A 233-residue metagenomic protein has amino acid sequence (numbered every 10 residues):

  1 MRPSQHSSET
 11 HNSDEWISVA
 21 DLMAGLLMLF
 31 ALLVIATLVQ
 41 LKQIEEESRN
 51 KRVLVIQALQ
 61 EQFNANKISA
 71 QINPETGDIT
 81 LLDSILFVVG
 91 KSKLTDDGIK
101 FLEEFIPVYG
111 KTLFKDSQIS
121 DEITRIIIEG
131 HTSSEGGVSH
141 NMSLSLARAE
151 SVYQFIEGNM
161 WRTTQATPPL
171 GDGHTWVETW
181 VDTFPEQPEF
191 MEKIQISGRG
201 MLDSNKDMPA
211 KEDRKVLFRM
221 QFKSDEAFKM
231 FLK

Functional and structural regions predicted by a protein language model:
M1-E61, P74: Short terminal targeting/anchoring segments
R52, I56, T95-I99, N141 (+2 more regions): Generic alpha-helical secondary structure
L59, F87, K91-I126, E157 (+2 more regions): Periplasmic peptidoglycan-binding/anchoring modules of Gram-negative envelope and division proteins
A65-K67, P74-T76, T80-L82, V89 (+3 more regions): Extracytoplasmic
P74-F105, S134-H140: Short, solvent-exposed beta-strand/turn patches at coil↔beta or beta↔helix junctions that act as interaction loops
S92-L94, P209, F231-L232: Short coil/turn segments at secondary-structure boundaries
I127-D225: Periplasmic OmpA-like peptidoglycan-binding domain that tethers envelope proteins to the cell wall
D225-K233: Short, low-complexity, Pro/Ser/Thr/Gly-rich segments in the mature regions of secreted, periplasmic
